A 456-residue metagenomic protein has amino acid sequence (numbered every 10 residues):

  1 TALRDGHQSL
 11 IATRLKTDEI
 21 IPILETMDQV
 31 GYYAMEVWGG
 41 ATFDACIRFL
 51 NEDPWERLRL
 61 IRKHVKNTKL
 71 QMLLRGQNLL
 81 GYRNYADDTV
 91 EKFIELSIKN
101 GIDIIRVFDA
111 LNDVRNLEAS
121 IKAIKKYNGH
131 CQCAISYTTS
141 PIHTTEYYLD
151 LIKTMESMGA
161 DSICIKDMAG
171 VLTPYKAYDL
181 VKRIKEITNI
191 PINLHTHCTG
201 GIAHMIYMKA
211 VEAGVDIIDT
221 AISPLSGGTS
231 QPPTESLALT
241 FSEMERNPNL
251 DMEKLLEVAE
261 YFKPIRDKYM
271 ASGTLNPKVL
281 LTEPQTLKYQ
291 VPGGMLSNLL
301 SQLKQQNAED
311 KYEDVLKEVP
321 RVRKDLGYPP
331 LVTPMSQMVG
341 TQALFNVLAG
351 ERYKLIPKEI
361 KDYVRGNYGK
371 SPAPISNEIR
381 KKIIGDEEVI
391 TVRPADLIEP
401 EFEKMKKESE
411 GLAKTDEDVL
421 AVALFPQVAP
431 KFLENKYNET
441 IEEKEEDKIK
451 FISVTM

Functional and structural regions predicted by a protein language model:
T1-D5, Y33-V37, T68-G76, D103-V107 (+4 more regions): Hydrophobic faces of well-ordered beta-strands that scaffold small-molecule active sites in alpha/beta enzyme cores
T1-L10, L58, K63: N-terminal amphipathic alpha-helix/helix-capping segment at the start of soluble metabolic enzymes
G6, M27, V107, M155 (+4 more regions): Conserved, mostly hydrophobic/aromatic
P22, T26-C46, L280-T286, Q290 (+1 more regions): Terminal or standalone catalytic/regulatory effector modules within metabolic enzymes and repeat proteins
G39-E156, G170-P174: Active-site beta->alpha loop and helix N-cap motifs at the rims of alpha/beta catalytic domains
V107, D167, A213-S230: Glycine-rich phosphate-binding active-site loops on the catalytic face of alpha/beta enzymes
H143-M155, G200-D216: Catalytic cores of alpha/beta
S226-P248: C-terminal helical cap(s) of enzyme catalytic domains, especially alpha/beta-barrels
